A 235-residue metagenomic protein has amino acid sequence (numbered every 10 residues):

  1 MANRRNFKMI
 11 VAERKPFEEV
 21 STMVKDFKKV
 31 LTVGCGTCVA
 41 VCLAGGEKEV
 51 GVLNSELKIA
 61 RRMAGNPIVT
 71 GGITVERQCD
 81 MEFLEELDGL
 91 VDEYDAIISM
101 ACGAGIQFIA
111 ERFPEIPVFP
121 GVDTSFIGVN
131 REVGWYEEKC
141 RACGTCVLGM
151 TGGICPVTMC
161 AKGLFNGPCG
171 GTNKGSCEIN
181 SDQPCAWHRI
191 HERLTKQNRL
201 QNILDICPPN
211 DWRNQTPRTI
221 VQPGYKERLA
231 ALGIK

Functional and structural regions predicted by a protein language model:
M1-G72, E85-I97, E111-P120, T124 (+3 more regions): Iron-sulfur (Fe-S) cluster-binding modules
P16, C79-D80: Alpha-helix capping and helix-coil boundary motifs
G71-C79: Short beta->alpha junction loops
S99-G103: N-terminal glycine-rich "phosphate-gripper" loop used for MgATP/nucleotide binding and carboxylate activation
G105-Q107: Short, well-ordered alpha-helical microsegments
